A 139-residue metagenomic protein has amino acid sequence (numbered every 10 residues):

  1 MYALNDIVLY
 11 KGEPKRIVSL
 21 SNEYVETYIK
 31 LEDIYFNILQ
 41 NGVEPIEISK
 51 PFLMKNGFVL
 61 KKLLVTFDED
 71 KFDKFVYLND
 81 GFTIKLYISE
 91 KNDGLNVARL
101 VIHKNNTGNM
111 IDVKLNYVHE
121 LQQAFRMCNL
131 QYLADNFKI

Functional and structural regions predicted by a protein language model:
D6, E13-E26: Short beta-strand-centered aromatic/proline hotspots
D6, P51, N56, D73-F75: Residue-level detector of beta-strand structural context in well-folded domains
Y24-I34, I38, K62-V118: Acidic, low-complexity, intrinsically disordered interaction modules
I34-K62, D112-C128: Intrinsically disordered, low-complexity, charged/polar segments
F58-L64, N136-I139: Short amphipathic alpha-helical segments with coiled-coil-like heptad repeat character
F125, N129-I139: Charged phosphate-binding loop/patch that engages nucleotide di/tri-phosphates or the phosphate backbone of nucleic
